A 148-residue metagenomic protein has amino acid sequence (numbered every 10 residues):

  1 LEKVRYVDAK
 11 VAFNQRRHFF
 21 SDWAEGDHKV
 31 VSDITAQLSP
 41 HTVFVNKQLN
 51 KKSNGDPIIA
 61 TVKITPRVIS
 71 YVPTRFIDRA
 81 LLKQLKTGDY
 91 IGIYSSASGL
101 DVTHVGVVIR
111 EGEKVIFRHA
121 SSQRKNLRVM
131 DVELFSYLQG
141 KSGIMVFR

Functional and structural regions predicted by a protein language model:
L1-I69, K86, G92, R110 (+1 more regions): Acidic/His-rich structured neighborhood in mature extracellular/periplasmic domains
R5-V7, I77-L81, D131-F135: Intrinsically disordered, low-complexity boundary segments flanking structured domains
S70-L81, S95: Short alpha-helix capping/helix-loop boundary micro-motifs
V72, L85, S136-L138: Generic hydrophobic, helix-prone segments enriched in Leu/Val/Ile
L81-K83, V107-V108: Short linear motifs in intrinsically disordered
L85-K86, D101: Short gly/pro-enriched beta-turn/loop segments at secondary-structure junctions
I91-F147: C-terminal soluble interaction/assembly domains
